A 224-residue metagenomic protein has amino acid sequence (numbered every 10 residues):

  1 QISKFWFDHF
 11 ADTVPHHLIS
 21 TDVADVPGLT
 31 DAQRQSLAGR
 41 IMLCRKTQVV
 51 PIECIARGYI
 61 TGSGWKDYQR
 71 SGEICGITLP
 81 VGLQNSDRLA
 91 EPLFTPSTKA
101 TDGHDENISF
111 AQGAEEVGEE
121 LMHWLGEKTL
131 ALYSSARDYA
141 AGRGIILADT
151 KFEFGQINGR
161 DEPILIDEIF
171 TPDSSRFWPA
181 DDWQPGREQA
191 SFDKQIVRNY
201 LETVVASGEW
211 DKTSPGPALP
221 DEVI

Functional and structural regions predicted by a protein language model:
Q1-A100, D211-I224: Active-site loop/lid in soluble adenylation, ligation, and acyl-transfer enzymes
M42, K46, G126, T150: Short, charged/polar micro-motifs that form catalytic or ligand-binding hotspots
P51-I55, G142, L147-K151: Broad gene-expression machinery/nucleic-acid interaction feature
I55-R57, I166-I169: Active-site ExK catalytic segment of metal-dependent nucleases
R70, L79-L121, D161, I169-I224: Anionic ligand-binding catalytic core segments
V117-A148: A long amphipathic alpha-helix within ATP-dependent nucleotide-binding catalytic cores
A148-E168: Conserved metal-phosphate-binding beta-hairpin within the catalytic cores of diverse ATP-dependent phosphoryl-transfer
